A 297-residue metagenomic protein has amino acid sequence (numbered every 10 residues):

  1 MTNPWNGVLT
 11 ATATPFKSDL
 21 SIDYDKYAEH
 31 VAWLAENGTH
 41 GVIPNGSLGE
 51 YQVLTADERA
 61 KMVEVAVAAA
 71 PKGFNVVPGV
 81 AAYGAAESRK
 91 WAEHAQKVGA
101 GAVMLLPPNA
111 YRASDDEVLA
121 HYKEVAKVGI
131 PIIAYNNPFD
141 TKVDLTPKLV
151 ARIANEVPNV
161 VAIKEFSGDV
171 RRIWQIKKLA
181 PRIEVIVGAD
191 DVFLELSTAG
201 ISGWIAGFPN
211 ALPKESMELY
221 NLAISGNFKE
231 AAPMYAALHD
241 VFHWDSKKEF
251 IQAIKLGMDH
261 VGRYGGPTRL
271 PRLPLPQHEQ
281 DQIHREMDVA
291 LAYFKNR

Functional and structural regions predicted by a protein language model:
T2-K142, R152, M258, R297: Active-site beta->alpha loop and helix N-cap motifs at the rims of alpha/beta catalytic domains
P4, L9-P15, W33, N37-T39 (+3 more regions): C-terminal alpha-helical cap/extension of soluble enzyme domains
T10, P44, G49-Q52, A82 (+6 more regions): Short, flexible micro-motifs
P15-S18, V53-A56, P147, L194 (+1 more regions): Generic structural "secondary-structure junction" signal
S21, V53, D57, R112 (+4 more regions): Charge-dense, low-complexity intrinsically disordered segments
D23-K26, H30, E58, M62 (+12 more regions): General structural feature for long, well-ordered alpha-helical segments within catalytic domains of soluble enzymes
F74-N75, I133, V161, E184 (+1 more regions): Secondary-structure boundary/capping signal
V128, F139-K248: Catalytic alpha/beta core domains of metabolic enzymes, predominantly
